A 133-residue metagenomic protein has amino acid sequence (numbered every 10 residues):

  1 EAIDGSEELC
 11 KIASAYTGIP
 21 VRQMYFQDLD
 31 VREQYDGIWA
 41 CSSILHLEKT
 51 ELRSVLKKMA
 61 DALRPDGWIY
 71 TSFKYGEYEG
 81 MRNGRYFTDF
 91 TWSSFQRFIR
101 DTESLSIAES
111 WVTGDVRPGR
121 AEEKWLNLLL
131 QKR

Functional and structural regions predicted by a protein language model:
E1-D28: Class I SAM-dependent methyltransferase SAM/SAH-binding core
Q27-I38: A short acidic, Gly/Pro-enriched loop at the edge of an enzyme's catalytic core that lines a small-molecule cofactor
D36-E51: A short SAM/SAH-binding and catalytic strip from SAM-dependent methyltransferases
R53-P65: A short glycine-rich, Lys/Arg-flanked "PGG" loop and its adjoining helix->strand segment in the class I
D66-K74: Conserved beta-strand signature within the Rossmann-like core of class I S-adenosyl-L-methionine
F87-E103: Short alpha-helix
S104-V116: Conserved S-adenosyl-L-methionine
D115-R133: Core SAM-dependent methyltransferase catalytic element
